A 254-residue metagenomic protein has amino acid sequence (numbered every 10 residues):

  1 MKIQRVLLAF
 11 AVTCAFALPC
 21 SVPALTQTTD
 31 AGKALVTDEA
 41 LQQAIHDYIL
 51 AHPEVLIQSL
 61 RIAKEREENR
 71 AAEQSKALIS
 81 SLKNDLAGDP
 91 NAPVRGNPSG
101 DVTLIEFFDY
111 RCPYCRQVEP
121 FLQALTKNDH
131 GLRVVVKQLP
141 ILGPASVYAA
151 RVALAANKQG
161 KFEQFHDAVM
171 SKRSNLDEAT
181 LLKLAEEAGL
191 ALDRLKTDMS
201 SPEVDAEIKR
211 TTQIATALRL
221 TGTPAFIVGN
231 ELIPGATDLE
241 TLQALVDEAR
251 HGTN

Functional and structural regions predicted by a protein language model:
K2-I3, F10-N84: N-terminal targeting signals for export/organelle localization
K2-Q27, S99-N128: Gly/lys/ser-thr-rich phosphate-binding loops in alpha/beta enzymes that coordinate phosphoanhydride or phosphate groups
I3-R5, L25-H46, K183-N254: C-terminal cap of thioredoxin/glutaredoxin-like
V12, S80, D85-N91, L239-T253: N-proximal accessory regions
A34, D38, Q42, I49 (+13 more regions): Solvent-exposed, acidic/flexible segments
I57, E163-D167, Q243: Conserved positions within tetratricopeptide repeat
N84-V102, T126-K127: A short beta-strand-turn-helix
I105, Y110, R116-A191, K196 (+3 more regions): Structural alpha/beta surface segment adjacent to cysteine/selenocysteine redox centers across thiol/disulfide enzymes
